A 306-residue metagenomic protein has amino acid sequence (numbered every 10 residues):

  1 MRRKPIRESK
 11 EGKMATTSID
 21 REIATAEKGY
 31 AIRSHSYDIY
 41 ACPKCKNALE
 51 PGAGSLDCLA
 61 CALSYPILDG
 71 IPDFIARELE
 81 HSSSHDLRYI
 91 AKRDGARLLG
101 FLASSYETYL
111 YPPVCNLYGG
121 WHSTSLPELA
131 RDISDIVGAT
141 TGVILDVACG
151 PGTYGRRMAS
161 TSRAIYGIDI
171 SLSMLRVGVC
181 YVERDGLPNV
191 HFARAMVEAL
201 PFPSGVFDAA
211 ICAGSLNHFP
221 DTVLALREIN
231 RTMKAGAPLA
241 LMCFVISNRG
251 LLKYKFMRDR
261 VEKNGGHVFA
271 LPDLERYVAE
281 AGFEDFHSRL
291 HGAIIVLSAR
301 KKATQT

Functional and structural regions predicted by a protein language model:
I19-R97: N-terminal auxiliary segments of SAM/dcSAM-dependent transferases
D69, I75-A139, T153, R157 (+1 more regions): Conserved class I S-adenosyl-L-methionine
V143-A199: Class I SAM-dependent methyltransferase SAM/SAH-binding core
E198-A209: A short acidic, Gly/Pro-enriched loop at the edge of an enzyme's catalytic core that lines a small-molecule cofactor
A209-D221: A short SAM/SAH-binding and catalytic strip from SAM-dependent methyltransferases
V223-P238: A short glycine-rich, Lys/Arg-flanked "PGG" loop and its adjoining helix->strand segment in the class I
A240-E262: Conserved class I S-adenosyl-L-methionine
G266-A281: Short alpha-helix
